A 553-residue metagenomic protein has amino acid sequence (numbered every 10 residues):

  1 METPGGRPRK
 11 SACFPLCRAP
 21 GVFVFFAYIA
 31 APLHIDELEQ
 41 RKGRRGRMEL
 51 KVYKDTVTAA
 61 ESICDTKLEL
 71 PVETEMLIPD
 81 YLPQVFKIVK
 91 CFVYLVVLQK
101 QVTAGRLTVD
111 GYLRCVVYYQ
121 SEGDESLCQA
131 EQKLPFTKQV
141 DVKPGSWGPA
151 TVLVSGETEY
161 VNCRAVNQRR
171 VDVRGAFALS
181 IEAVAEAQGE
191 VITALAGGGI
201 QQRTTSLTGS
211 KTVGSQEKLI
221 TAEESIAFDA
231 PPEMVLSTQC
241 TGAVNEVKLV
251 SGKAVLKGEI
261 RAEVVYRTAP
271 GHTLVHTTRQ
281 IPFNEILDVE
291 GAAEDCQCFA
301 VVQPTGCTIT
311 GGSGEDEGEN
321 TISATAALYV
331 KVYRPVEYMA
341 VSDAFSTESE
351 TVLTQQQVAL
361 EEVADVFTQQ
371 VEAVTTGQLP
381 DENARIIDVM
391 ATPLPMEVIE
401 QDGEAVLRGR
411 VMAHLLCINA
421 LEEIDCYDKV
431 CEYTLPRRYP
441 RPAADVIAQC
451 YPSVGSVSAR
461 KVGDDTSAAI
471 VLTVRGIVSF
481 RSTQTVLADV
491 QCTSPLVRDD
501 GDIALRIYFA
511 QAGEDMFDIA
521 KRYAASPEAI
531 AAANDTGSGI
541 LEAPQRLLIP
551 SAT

Functional and structural regions predicted by a protein language model:
G6-P8: Intrinsic disorder/low-complexity segments
K10-S11, F26: Intrinsically disordered, low-complexity segments enriched in serine/threonine/proline/glycine and often basic
V22-R47: Short, Lys/Arg-enriched N-terminal segments with co-localized hydrophobic residues within the first ~10-30 amino acids
G43, E49-D502: Membrane-lipid interaction segments
S494-A532, G537-T553: Primarily a LysM-type cell-wall glycan-binding module
